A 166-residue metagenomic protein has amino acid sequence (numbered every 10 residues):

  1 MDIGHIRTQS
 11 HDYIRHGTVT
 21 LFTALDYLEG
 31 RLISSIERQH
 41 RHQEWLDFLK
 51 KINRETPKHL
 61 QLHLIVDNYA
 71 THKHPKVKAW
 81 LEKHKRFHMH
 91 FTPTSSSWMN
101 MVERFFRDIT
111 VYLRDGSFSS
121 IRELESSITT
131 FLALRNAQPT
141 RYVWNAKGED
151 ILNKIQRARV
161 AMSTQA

Functional and structural regions predicted by a protein language model:
M1-K50, L152-R159: Extended, low-complexity cationic-aromatic segments
R7-Y13, L81-M101, S117-F118: RNase H-like polynucleotidyl transferase catalytic core
L28, Y69-T71, S95-W98, I151: Conserved nucleotide-binding/hydrolysis micro-motifs of P-loop NTPases
I36-Q39, K50-E55, H63, P75-A79: Hydrophobic protein-protein interaction segments
L60-H72: Acidic/histidine-rich, metal-coordinating catalytic segments
V102-E123, L134-N136: Active-site proximal helix-loop segment of RNase H-like, two-metal nucleases, encompassing DDE(D)
E123-A166: C-terminal domain-tail junction helix/linker
